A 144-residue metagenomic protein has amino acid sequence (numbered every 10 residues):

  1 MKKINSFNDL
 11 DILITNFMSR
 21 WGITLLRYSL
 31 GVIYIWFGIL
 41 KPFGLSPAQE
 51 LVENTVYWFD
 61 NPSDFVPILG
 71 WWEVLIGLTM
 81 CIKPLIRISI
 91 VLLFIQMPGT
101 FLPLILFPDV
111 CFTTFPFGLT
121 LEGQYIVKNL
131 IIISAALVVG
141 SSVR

Functional and structural regions predicted by a protein language model:
M1-R144: Membrane-interface extramembranous regions
